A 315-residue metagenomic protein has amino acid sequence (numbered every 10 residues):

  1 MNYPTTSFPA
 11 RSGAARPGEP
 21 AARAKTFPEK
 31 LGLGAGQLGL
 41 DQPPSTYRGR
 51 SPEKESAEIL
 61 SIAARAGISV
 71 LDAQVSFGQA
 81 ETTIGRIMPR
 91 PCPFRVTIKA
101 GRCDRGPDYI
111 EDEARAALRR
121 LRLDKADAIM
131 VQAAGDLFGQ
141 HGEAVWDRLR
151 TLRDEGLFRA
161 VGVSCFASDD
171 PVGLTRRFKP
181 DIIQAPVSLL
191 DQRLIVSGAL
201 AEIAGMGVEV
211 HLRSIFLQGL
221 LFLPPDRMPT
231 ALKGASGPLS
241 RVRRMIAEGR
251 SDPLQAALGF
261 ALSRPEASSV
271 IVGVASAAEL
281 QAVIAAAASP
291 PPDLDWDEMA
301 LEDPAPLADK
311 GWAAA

Functional and structural regions predicted by a protein language model:
M1-F94: N-terminal binding-site loop/beta-alpha segment at the start of enzyme catalytic domains that lines or forms
P9, G13, A134-A314: Beta/alpha (TIM)-barrel catalytic core signal, keyed to glycine-rich beta->alpha loops juxtaposed to Asp/Glu that bind
R23-F27, I84-P93, R115-D124, L174-F178 (+1 more regions): Acidic (Asp/Glu)-rich catalytic clusters
L33, A63, L71, I84 (+9 more regions): Conserved, mostly hydrophobic/aromatic
L40-K54, K99-D108, L137-G139: Active-site mouth loops of central-metabolism enzymes
R48-I62, G106-L121, F166-G173, A257: Short, acidic/polar
T82-K99, D147-G156: Alpha-helix-loop-beta-strand connector modules within alpha/beta enzyme cores
L118-L137: Active-site groove signature of glycoside hydrolases
